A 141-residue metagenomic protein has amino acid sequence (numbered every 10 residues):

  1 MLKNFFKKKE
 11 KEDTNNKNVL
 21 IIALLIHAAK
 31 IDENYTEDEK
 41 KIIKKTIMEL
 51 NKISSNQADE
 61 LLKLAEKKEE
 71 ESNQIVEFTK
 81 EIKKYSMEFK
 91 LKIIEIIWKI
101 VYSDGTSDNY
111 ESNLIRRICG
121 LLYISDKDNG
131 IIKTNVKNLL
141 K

Functional and structural regions predicted by a protein language model:
M1-K141: Small-residue-enriched hydrophobic alpha-helices in membranes
